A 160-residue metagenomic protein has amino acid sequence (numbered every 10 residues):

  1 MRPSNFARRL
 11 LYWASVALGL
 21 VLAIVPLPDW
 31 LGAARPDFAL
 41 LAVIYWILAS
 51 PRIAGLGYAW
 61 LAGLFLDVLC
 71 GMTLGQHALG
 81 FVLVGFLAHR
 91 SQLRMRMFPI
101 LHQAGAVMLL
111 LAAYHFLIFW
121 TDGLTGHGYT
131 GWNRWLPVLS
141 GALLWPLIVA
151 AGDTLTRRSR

Functional and structural regions predicted by a protein language model:
M1-R160: Terminal, non-globular segments
